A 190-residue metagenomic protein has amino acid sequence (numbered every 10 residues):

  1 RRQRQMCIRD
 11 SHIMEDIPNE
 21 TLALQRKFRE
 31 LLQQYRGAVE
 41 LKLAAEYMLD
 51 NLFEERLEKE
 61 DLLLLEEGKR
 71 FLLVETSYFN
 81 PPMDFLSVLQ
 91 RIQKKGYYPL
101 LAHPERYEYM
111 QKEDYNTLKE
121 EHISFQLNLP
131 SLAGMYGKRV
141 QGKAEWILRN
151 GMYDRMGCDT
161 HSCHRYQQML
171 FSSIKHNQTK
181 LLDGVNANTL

Functional and structural regions predicted by a protein language model:
Q3-C7: Short, small-residue-biased leader/transition segments that mark boundaries at the very start of proteins
S11, H103, D159: Conserved, mostly hydrophobic/aromatic
H12-P18, R165-Y166: A short acidic, helix-capping loop that chelates divalent metal ions and anchors anionic groups
I17-F125: Extended substrate/RNA-proximal surfaces in nucleic-acid metabolism proteins
S124-G134: His/Asp/Glu-enriched short active-site or ligand-binding loop at hydrolase and phosphoryl-transfer sites
G137-W146: Short loop-to-alpha-helix "cap/lid" segments that border enzyme active sites across diverse enzyme classes
N150-Q168: Short acidic/histidine-rich active-site segments
L170-L190: Mid-to-C-terminal alpha-helical segments outside catalytic/metal-binding sites
